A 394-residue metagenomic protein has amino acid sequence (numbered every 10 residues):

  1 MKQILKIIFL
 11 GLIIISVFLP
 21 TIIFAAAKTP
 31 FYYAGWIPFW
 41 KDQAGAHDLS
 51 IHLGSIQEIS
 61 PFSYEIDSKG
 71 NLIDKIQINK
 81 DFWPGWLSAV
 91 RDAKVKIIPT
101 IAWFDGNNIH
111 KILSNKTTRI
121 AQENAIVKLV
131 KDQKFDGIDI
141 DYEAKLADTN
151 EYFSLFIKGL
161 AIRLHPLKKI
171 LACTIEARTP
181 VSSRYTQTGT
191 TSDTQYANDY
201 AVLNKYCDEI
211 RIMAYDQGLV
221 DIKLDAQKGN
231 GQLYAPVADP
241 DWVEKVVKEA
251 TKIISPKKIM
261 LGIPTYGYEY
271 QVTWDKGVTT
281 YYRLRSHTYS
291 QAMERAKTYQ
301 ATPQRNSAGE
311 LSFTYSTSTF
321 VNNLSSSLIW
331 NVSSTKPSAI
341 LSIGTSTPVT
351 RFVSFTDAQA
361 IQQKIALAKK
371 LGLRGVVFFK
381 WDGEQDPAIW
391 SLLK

Functional and structural regions predicted by a protein language model:
L19-K28: Sec-dependent signal peptide cleavage junction
A27-I126: Glycan-recognition patch characteristic of GH18 chitinases/ENGases and related GlcNAc/peptidoglycan-binding proteins
F39-L53, K116-K131, S192-A201, T356-K369: Short, acidic/polar
I59, I140, I210, L261 (+2 more regions): Conserved, mostly hydrophobic/aromatic
S63, E123-Y152, R211-I222: Active-site groove signature of glycoside hydrolases
L72-D81, L146-E294: Substrate-binding surface in catalytic domains of secreted glycosidases
T265-A366: Glycan-binding loop/region signatures in secreted carbohydrate-active enzymes
Q359-K394: Acidic/aromatic/glycine-rich contiguous surface patches that form carbohydrate-binding/processing clefts and analogous
